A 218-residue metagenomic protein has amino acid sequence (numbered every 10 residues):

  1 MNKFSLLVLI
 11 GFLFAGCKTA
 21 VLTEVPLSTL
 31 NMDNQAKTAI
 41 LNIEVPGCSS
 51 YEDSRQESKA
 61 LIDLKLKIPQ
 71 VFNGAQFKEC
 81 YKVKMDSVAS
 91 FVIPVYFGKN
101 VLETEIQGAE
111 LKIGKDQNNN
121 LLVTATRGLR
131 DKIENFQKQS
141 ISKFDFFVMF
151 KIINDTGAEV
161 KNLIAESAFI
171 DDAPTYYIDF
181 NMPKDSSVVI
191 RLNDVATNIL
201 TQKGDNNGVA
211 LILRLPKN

Functional and structural regions predicted by a protein language model:
N2-V8: Sec-dependent signal peptide recognition, specifically the positively charged N-region followed immediately by
A15-G16: C-terminal motif of bacterial Sec signal peptides marking the signal peptidase cleavage site
A20-L22, P26-S87: N-terminal Sec/ER secretory leader and immediately downstream segment of secreted/extracellular precursors
P69-N218: Mature, soluble, non-transmembrane domains
